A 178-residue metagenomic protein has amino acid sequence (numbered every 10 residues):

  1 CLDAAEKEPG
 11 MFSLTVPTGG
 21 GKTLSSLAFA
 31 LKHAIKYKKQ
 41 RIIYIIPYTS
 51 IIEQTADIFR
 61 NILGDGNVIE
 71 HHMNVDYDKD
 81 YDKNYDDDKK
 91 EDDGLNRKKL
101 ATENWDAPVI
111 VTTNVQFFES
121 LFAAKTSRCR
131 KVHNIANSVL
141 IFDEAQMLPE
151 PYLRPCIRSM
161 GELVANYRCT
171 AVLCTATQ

Functional and structural regions predicted by a protein language model:
C1-Q178: N-terminal helicase ATP-binding lobe
